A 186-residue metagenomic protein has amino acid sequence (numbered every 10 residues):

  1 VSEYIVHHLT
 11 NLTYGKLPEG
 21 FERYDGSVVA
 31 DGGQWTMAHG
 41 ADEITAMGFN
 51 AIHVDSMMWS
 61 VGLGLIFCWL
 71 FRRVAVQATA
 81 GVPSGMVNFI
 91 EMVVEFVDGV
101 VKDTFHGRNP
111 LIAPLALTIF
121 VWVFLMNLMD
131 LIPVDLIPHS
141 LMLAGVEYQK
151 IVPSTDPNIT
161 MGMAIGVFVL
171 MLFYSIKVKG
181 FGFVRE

Functional and structural regions predicted by a protein language model:
V1-E186: Selective transmembrane helix interface/packing segments
